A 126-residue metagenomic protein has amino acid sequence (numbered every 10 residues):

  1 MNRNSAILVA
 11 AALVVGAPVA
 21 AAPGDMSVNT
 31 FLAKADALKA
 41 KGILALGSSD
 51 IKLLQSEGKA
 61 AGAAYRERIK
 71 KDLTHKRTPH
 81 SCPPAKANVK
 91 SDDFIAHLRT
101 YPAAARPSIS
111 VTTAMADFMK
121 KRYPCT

Functional and structural regions predicted by a protein language model:
M1-L8: Bacterial N-terminal signal peptides that target proteins for export
V9-L13: Hydrophobic helical h-region of N-terminal Sec-dependent signal peptides in bacterial secretory/periplasmic proteins
V15-V19: N-terminal signal peptide c-region/cleavage motif recognized by signal peptidases
A22-R99, F118: Short N-proximal segments of mature Sec-exported proteins
T100-A104: Low-complexity, intrinsically disordered Gly/Pro/Thr-rich segments
A105-T126: C-terminal partner/receptor-binding element of secreted or periplasmic proteins
